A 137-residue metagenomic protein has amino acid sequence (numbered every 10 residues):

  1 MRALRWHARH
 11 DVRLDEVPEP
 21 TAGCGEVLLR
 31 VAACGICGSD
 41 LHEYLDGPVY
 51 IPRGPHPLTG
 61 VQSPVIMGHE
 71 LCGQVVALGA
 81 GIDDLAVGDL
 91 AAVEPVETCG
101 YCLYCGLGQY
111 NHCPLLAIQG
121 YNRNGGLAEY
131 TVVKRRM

Functional and structural regions predicted by a protein language model:
R2, R13-E16, R30, Q74: Residues located in well-ordered beta-strands
H7, H42, H69: Histidine-centered active-site/metal-ligand motif
A8-H10, G23: Residue-level recognition of beta-strand termini and adjacent short loop/turns
H10-L14, G38-S39: Short N-terminal binding/cap micro-motifs at the start of the first secondary-structure element
P20-C34, V49-L103: Glycine-rich beta-strand-centered segment in the early N-terminal region that forms part of a ligand/cofactor-binding
H42-Y50: Short Gly/aromatic-enriched secondary-structure transition segments
P57-H69, E97-M137: NAD(P)H dinucleotide-binding glycine-rich loop of Rossmann-like/cofactor-binding domains, especially the beta1-alpha1
